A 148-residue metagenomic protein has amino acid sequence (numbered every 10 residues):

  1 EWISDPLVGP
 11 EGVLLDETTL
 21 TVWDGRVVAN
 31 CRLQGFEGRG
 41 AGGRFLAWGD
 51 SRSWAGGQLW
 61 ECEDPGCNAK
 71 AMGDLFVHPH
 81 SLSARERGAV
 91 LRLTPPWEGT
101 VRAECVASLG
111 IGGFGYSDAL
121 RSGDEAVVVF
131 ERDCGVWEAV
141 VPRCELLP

Functional and structural regions predicted by a protein language model:
E1-C67, G73-G113, R121-P148: Beta-rich carbohydrate-recognition and catalytic domains
